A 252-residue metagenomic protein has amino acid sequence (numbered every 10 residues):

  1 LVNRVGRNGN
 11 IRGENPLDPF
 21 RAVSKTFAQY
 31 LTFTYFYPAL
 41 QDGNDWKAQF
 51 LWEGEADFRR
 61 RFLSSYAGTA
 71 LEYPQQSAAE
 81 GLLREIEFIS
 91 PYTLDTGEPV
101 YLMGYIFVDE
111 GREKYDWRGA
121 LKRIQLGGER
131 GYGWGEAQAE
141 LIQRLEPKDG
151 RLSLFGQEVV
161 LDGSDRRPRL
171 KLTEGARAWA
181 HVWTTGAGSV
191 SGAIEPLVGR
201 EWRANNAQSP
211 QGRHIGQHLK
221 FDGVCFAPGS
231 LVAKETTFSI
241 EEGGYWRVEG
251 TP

Functional and structural regions predicted by a protein language model:
L1-P252: Conserved active-site/ligand-binding neighborhood in enzyme cores
